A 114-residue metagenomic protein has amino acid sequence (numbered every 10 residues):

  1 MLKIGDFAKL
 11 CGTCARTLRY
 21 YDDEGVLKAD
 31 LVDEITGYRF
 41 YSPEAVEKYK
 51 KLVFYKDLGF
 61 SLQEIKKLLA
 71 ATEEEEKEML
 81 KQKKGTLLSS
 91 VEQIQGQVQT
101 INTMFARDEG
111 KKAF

Functional and structural regions predicted by a protein language model:
M1-Q63, K67: Basic helix-turn-helix/winged-helix DNA-binding cores and closely related short helical interaction motifs
V53, L58, I65-F114: Short, charged amphipathic alpha-helical surface segments
